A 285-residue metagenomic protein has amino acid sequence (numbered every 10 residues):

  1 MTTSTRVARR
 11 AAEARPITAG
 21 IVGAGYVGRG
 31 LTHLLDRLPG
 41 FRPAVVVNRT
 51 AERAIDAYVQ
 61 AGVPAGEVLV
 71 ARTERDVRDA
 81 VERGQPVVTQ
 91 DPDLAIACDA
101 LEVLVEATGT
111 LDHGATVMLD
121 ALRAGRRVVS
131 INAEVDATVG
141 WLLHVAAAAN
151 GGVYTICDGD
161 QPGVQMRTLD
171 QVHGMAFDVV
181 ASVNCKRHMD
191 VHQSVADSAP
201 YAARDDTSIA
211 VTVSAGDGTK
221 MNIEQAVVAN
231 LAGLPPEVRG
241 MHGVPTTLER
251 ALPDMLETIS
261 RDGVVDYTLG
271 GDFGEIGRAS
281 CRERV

Functional and structural regions predicted by a protein language model:
M1-D120: N-terminal glycine-/serine-/threonine-rich beta1-alpha1-beta2 phosphate-ribose binding loop of Rossmann-like
D36-G40, V59, V63, A148-V153 (+2 more regions): Generic secondary-structure signature for well-ordered alpha-helical cores
R49-A51, G159-P162, V183-D190, N230-P236 (+2 more regions): Glycine-rich beta-alpha junction loops
T108-A124, I131-G152, C157-D160: Rossmann-fold NAD(P)-binding glycine/threonine-rich loop
R167-E237: Conserved anion/nucleotide-ligand pocket segment
T246-E275: Acidic, glycine-rich segments within the central catalytic cores of soluble metabolic enzymes that bind/position
I276-V285: Residue-level detector of conserved catalytic or cofactor/ligand-binding positions in enzyme active sites
